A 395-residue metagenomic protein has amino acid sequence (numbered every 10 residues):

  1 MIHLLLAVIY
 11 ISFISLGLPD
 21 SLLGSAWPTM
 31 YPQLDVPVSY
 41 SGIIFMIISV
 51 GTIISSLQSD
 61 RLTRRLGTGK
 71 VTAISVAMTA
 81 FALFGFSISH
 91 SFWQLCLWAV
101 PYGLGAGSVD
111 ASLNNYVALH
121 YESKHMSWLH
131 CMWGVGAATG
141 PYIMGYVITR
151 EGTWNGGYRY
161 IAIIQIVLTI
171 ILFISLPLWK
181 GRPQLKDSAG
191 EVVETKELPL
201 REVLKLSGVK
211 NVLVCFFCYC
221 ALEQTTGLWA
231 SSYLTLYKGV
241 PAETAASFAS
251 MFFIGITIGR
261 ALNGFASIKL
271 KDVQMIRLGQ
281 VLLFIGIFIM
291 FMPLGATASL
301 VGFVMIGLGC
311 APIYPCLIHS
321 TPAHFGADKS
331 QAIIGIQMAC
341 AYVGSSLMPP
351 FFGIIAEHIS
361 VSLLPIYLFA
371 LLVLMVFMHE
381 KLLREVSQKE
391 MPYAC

Functional and structural regions predicted by a protein language model:
L23-G24, S207-S250, I254-T257: Extracytoplasmic gate region of multi-pass secondary transporters
M30-Y31, L62-T63, I143-G152, L234-T235 (+2 more regions): Interfacial helix-cap and linker-helix signal at transmembrane-aqueous boundaries of multi-pass secondary transporters
D35, G67, I88-W93, G239 (+2 more regions): Helix-breaking motifs and short loop linkers at transmembrane-helix boundaries and internal kinks in secondary membrane
I54-W93: Conserved MFS/SLC helix-loop-helix module at the cytosolic interface between two early adjacent transmembrane helices
S55-G67, G259-K271, A356-E357: Helix-to-loop junctions at the C-terminal end of transmembrane segments in multipass secondary transporters
W98-M132: Cytoplasmic helix-loop-helix junction between adjacent transmembrane helices in 12-TM secondary transporters
G156-P177, L363-K381: Symmetry-related core transmembrane helices of the 12-TM Major Facilitator Superfamily/SLC fold
H324-V361: A late C-terminal transmembrane helix in Major Facilitator Superfamily
